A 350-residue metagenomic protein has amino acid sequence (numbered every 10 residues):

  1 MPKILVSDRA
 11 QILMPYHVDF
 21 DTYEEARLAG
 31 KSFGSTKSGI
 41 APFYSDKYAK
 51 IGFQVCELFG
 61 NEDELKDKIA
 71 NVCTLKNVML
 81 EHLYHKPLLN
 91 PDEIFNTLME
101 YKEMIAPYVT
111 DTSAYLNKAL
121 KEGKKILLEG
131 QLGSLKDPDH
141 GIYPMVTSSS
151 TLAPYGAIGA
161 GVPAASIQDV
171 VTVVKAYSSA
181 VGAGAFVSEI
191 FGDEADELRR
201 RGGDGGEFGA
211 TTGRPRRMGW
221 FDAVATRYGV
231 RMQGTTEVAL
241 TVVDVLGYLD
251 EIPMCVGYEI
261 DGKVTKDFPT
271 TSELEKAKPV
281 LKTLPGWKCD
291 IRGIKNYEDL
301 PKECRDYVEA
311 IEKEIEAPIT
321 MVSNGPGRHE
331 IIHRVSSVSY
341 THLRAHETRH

Functional and structural regions predicted by a protein language model:
M1-S339: Non-transmembrane, aqueous-exposed alpha-helical and coiled segments at domain scale
T341-H350: Conserved small/polar residues in nucleotide/adenosyl-binding loops
